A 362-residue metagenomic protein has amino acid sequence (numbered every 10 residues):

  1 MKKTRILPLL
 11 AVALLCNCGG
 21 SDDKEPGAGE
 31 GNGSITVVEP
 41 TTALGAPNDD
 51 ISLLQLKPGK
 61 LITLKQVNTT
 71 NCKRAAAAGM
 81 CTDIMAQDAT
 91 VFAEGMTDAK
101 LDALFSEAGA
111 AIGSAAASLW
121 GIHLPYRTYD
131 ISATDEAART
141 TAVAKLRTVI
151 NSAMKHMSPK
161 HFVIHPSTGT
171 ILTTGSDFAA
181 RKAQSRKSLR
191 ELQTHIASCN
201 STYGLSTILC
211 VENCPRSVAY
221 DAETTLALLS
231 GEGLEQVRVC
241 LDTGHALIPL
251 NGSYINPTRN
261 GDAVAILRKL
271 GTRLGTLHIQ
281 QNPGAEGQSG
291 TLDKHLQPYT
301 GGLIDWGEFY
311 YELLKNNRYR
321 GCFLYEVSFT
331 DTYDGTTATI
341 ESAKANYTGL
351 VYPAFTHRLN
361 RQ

Functional and structural regions predicted by a protein language model:
K3-A46: Bacterial Sec-dependent N-terminal signal peptides
G31-V149, S158, Q236-R238, G349-Q362: N-terminal pre-domain/capping segments
P47-I51, Q87-A89, L124-R127, S167-G169 (+5 more regions): Active-site beta-loop-alpha junctions enriched in small/polar residues
I84, W120-L124, P159-S167, T207 (+1 more regions): Short beta-strand segments at enzyme active-site cores
F92-K100, P125-A144, S167-R181, Q288-P298 (+1 more regions): Surface-exposed, active-site-proximal loop segments in enzymatic domains
I131-V239: Active-site acidic/histidine proton-transfer and metal-coordination neighborhood in alpha/beta enzyme cores
R186, Q193-Q297: Acidic/histidine-rich catalytic cores of soluble enzymes
K294-P298, S328-Q362: Aromatic-rich peripheral "rim/lid" segments of glycoside hydrolase catalytic domains that contact and position glycan
